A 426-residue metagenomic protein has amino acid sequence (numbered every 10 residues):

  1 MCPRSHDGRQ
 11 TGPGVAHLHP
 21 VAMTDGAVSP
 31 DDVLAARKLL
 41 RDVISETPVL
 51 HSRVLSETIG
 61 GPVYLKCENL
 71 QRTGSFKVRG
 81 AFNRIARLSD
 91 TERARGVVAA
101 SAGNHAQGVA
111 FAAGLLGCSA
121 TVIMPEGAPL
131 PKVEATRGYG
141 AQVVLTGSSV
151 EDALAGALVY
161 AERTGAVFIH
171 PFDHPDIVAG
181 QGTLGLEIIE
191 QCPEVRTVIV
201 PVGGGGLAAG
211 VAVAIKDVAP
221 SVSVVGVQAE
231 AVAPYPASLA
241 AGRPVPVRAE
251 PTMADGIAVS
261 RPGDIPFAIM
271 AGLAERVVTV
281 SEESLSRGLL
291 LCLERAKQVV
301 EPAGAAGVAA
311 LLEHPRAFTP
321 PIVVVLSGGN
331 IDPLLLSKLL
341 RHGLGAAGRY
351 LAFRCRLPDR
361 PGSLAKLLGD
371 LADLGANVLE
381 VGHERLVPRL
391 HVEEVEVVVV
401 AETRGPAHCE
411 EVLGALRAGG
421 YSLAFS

Functional and structural regions predicted by a protein language model:
R4, H17-S426: PLP-dependent amino-acid enzyme catalytic core
D7-G8: Short hydrophobic alpha-helical segments enriched in small aliphatic residues
P13-V15: Serine/threonine-rich, low-complexity intrinsically disordered segments
